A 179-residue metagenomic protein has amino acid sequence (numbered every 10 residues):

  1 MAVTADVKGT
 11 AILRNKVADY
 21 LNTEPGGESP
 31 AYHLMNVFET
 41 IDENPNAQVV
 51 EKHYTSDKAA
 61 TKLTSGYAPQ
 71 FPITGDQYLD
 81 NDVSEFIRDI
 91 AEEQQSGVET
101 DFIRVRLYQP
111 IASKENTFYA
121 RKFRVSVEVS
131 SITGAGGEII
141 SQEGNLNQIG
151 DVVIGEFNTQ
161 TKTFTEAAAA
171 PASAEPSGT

Functional and structural regions predicted by a protein language model:
A2-T74, Y78, V127-I140: Solvent-exposed edge beta-strands and adjacent loop segments that serve as assembly or binding interfaces
A11-Y20, Q148-T163: Short secondary-structure transition/capping segments
K58-K122, F157: Extracellular/virion structural assembly segments
I90-S96, K122-S126, L146-Q148, F164-A168: Short, low-complexity, polar/charged sequence segments that are solvent-exposed and flexible
S96-D101, Q148-I154, A169-S173: Glycine-rich loops and low-complexity Gly/Arg-rich segments that provide flexible linkers or classic glycine-based
V105-V152: Short beta-strand and beta-hairpin "edge-sheet" elements
E156-T179: Intrinsically disordered, low-complexity terminal/linker regions enriched in Pro/Ser/Gly and acidic residues
